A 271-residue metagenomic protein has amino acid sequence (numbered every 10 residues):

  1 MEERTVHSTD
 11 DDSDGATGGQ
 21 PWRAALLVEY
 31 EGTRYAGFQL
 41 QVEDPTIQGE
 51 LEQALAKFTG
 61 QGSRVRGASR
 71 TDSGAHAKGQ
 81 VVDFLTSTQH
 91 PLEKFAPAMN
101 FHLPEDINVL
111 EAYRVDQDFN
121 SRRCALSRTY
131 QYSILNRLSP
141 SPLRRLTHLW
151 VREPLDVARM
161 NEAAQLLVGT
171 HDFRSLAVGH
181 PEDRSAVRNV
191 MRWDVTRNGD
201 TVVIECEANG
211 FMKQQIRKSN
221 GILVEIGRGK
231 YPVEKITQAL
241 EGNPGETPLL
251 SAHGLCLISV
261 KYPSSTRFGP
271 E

Functional and structural regions predicted by a protein language model:
E2-E271: Structured-RNA-binding interfaces characteristic of tRNA pseudouridine synthases
